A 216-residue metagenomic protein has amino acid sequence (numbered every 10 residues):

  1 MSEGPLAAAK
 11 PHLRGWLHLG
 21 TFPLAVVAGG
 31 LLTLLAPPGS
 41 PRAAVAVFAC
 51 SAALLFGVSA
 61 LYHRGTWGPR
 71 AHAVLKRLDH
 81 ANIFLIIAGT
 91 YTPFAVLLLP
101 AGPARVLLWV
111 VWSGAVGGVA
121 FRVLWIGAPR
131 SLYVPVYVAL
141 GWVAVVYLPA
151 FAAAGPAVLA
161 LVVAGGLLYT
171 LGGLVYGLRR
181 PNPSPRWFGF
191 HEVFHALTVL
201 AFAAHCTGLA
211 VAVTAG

Functional and structural regions predicted by a protein language model:
M1-G216: Multi-pass alpha-helical transmembrane bundles in non-GPCR membrane proteins that perform intramembrane catalysis
